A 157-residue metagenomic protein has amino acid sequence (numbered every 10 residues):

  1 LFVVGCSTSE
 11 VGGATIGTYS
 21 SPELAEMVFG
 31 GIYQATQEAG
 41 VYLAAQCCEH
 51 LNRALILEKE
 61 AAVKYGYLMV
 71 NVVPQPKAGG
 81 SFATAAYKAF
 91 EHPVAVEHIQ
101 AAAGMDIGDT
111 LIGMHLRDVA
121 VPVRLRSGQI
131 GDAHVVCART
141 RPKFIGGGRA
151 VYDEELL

Functional and structural regions predicted by a protein language model:
L1-C48: N-terminal active-site beta-alpha-beta segment that forms phosphate/nucleotide-binding and substrate-recognition loops
A14-I16, L55-K59, G147-R149: Short acidic, glycine/serine/threonine-rich loops at helix termini
S20, L24, P74-A78, V123 (+1 more regions): Catalytic cores of large soluble enzymes that bind and process phosphate-bearing ligands
S21-A25, A62-Y65, D153-L157: Short, low-complexity, polar/charged sequence segments that are solvent-exposed and flexible
A39-A103, G108: Ligand-binding beta-strand-loop-alpha-helix segment within the catalytic cores of soluble metabolic enzymes
K88, A95-L157: Glycine-rich, aromatic-bearing surface loops/beta-hairpins
